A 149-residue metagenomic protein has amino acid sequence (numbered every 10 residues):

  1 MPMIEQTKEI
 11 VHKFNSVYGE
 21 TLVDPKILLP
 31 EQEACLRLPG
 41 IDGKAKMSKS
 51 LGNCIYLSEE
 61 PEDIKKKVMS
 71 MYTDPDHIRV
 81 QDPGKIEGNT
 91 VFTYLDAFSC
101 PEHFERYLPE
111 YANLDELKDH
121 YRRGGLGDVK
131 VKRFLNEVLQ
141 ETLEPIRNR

Functional and structural regions predicted by a protein language model:
P2-R149: Conserved nucleotide- and phosphate/pyrophosphate-binding catalytic cores in adenylate/nucleotidyl-handling enzymes
